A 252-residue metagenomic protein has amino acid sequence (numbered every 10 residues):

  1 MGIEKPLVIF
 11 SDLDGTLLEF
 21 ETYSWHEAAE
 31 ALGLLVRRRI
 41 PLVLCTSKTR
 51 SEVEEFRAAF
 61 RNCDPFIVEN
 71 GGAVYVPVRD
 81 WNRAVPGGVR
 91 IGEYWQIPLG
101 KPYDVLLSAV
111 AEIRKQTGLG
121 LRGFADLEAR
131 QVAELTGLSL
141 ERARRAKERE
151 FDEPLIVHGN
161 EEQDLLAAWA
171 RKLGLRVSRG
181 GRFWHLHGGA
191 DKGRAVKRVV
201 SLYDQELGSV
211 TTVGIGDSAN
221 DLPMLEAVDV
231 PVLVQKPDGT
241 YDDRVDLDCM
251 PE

Functional and structural regions predicted by a protein language model:
I3-S11, E27-I40, L202, V210: A short, Lys/Arg-enriched amphipathic alpha-helix followed by its capping loop at the start of a domain
K5-T22, L225: Asp-based phosphoryl-transfer active-site loop
V8, P65, V213: Hydrophobic "anchor" residues on beta-strands that sit immediately upstream of conserved functional sites
W25-G123: Active-site phosphate-binding/coordination module
E27, E52-E55, Q131, L165 (+1 more regions): Phosphate- and divalent-cation-binding pockets in alpha/beta enzyme and binding domains that engage nucleotide-derived
T46, V196, T211-P251: Acidic, Mg2+-coordinating phosphoryl-transfer loop and its flanking beta/alpha structural elements, shared across
A59-N62, E69-N70, L173, A227-D229 (+1 more regions): Short, structured coil segments at secondary-structure junctions
A109, I113-V213, A219-N220, A227: Conserved acidic, metal-coordinating active-site core of Asp-based, Mg2+-dependent phosphoryl-transfer enzymes
